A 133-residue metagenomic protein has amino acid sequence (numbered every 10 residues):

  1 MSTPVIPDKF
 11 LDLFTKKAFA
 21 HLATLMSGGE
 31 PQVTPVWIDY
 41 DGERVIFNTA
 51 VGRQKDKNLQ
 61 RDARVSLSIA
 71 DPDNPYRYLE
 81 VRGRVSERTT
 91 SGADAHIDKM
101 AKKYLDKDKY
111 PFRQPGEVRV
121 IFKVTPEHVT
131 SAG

Functional and structural regions predicted by a protein language model:
M1-A20: Extreme N-terminal tail/first-helix region
M1-V5, R77-G133: Charged, gly/pro-rich active-site loop segments
L13-F14, L59, M100, V124: A generic structural signal for nonpolar/aromatic side chains embedded in well-ordered alpha-helices
A18-V51, L59, V65-I69, E80: Short beta-strand segments
G28-E30, D71-P75, Q114-G116: A short beta-turn/loop motif at secondary-structure boundaries
A50, D71-P72, P126-E127: Short secondary-structure boundary segments
R53-K55, N74: Short, surface-exposed beta-strand-loop junctions and turns on beta-sheet-rich folds
D56-D62, Y78, D106: A short, polar/proline- and glycine-enriched secondary-structure boundary/capping micro-motif
